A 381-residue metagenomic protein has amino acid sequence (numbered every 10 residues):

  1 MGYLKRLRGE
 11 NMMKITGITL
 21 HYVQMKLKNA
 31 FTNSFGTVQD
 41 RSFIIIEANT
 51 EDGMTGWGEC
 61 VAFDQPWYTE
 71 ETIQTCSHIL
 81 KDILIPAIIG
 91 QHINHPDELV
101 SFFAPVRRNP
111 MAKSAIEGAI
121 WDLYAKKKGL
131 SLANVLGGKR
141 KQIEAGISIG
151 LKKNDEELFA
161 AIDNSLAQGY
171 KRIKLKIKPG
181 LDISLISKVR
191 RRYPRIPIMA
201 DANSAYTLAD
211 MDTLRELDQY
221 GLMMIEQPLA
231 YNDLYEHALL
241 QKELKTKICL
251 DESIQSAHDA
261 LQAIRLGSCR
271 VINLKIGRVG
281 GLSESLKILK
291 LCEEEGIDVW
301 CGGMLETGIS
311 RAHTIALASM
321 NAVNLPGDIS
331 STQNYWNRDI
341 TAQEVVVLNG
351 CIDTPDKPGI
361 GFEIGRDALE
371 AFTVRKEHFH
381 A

Functional and structural regions predicted by a protein language model:
L4, M12-I198, S204-L208, D212-Q219 (+2 more regions): N-terminal capping/lid subdomain adjacent to the active-site entrance of alpha/beta enzymes
I45, Q142-G146, K171-K174, P197-M199 (+5 more regions): Structural preference for beta-strand elements that scaffold enzyme active sites
E47, E59, E117, E226 (+3 more regions): Acidic-residue sensor for enzyme active/binding pockets
L151-N154, I177-I183, A202-L208, T213 (+5 more regions): Short, small-residue-enriched loops and turns at beta-alpha junctions that line or gate enzyme active sites
G221, N232-C249, I254-C351, P355: Shared catalytic-loop signature of beta/alpha-barrel
